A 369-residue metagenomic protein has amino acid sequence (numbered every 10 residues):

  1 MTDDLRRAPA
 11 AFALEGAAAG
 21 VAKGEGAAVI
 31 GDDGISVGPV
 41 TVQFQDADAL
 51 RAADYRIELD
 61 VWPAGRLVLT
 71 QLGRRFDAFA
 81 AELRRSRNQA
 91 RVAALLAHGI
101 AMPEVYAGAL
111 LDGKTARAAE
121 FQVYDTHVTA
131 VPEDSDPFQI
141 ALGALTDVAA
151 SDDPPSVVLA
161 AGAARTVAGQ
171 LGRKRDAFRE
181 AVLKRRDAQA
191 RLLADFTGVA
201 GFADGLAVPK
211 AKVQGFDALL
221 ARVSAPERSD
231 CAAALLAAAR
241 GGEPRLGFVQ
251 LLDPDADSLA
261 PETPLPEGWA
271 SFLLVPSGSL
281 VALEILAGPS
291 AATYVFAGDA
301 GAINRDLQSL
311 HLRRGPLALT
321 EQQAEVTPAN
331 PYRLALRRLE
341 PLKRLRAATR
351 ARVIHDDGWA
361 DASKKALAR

Functional and structural regions predicted by a protein language model:
M1-R369: Eukaryotic intrinsically disordered, low-complexity regulatory linkers and tails enriched in Ser/Thr/Pro
